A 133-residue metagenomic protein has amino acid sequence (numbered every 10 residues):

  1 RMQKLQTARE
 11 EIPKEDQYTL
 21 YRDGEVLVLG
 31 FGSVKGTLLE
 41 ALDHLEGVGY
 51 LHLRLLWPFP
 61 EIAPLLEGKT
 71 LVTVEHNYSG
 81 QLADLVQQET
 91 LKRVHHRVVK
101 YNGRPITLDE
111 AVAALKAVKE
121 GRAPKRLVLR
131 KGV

Functional and structural regions predicted by a protein language model:
R1, L5-D16, G47, L51-P60: Catalytic-core signal marking the mid-to-C-terminal active-site face
Q3-E10, D43-G47, L91-K92, K116-P124: Generic secondary-structure signature for well-ordered alpha-helical cores
Q6-L27, L39: Glycine-/acidic-rich phosphate or pyrophosphate-binding loops and their flanking alpha/beta elements
Y18-D23, A63-L66, Q88: Solvent-exposed alpha-helices and their adjacent loops that cap or buttress functional pockets in soluble metabolic
R22-E25, E46-V48, E67-K69: Short coil/turn connectors at secondary-structure junctions
L27-L29, V72: Conserved beta-strand elements of the Class I
S33-L65: Generic long, charged, amphipathic alpha-helical segments
L71-V133: Peripheral docking tails and interdomain loops at the edges of cofactor- or intermediate-handling domains
